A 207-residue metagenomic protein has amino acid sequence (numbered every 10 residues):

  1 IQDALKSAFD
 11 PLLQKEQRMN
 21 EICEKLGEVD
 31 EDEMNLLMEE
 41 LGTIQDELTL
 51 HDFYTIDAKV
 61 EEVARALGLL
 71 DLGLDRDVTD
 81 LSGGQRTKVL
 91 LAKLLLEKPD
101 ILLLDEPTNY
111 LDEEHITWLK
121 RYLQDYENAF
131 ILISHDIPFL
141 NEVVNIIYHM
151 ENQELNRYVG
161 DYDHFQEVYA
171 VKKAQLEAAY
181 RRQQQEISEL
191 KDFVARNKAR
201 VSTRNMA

Functional and structural regions predicted by a protein language model:
I1-Y180: ABC ATP-binding cassette signature C-motif
L12, D57, I187, M206-A207: A structural signal for well-ordered alpha-helical scaffolds and beta->alpha junctions
V29, V194-M206: Short intracellular "coupling" helices and adjacent cytoplasmic loop segments at the cytosolic face of multi-pass
Y169-N197: Intracellular alpha-helical coupling/juxtamembrane segments of multi-pass membrane proteins
